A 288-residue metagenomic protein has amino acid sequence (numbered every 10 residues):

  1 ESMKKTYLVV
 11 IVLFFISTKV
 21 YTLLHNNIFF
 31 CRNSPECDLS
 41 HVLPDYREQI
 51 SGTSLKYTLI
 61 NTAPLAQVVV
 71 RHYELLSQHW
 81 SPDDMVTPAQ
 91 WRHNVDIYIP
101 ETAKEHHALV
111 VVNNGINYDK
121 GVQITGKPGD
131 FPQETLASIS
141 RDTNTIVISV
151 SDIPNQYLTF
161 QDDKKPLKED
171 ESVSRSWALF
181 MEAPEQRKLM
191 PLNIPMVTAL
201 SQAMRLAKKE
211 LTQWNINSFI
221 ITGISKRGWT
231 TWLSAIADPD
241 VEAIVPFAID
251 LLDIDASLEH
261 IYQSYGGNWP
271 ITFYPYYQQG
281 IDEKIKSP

Functional and structural regions predicted by a protein language model:
E1-T6: Positively charged n-region of N-terminal signal peptides that target proteins for export
L24-E105: Catalytic-loop region of hydrolases
T87-N144, I148-D163: Short, surface-exposed "cap/lid" segments of acyl-processing enzymes
Y118-P128, N144-T198, L252-W269: Cap/lid segment of the alpha/beta-hydrolase catalytic domain
A183-T198, Q202-S225, V241: Gly/Ser-rich "nucleophile elbow"/oxyanion-hole loop immediately N-terminal to the catalytic nucleophile in hydrolases
G223-L233: Glycine-rich nucleophile elbow surrounding the catalytic serine of serine-hydrolase chemistry
L233-K286: Hydrolase active-site cap/lid region
